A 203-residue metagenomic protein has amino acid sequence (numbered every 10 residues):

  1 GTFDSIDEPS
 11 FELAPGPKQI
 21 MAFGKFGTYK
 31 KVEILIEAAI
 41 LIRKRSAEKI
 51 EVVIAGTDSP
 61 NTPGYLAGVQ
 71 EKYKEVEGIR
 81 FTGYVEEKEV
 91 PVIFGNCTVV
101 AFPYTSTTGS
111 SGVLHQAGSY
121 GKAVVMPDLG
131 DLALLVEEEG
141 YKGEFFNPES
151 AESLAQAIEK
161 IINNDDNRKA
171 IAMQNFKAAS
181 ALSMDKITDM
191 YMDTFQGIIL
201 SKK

Functional and structural regions predicted by a protein language model:
E12-K30, I36-A39, V53: Conserved donor-binding/catalytic core segment of Leloir-type glycosyltransferases
E51-A67, G83: Glycosyltransferase donor-sugar binding loop
L66-K88: Nucleotide-activated donor-binding/catalytic signature segment of Leloir-type glycosyltransferases, i.e., the conserved
Y84-V85, V92-C97, Y191: Short alpha-helical donor nucleotide-sugar binding micro-motif in glycosyltransferases
V92-G109, K122: Acidic donor-binding loop of glycosyltransferase active sites
E138-E139, G143-A151, K160-D165: Conserved acidic donor-binding segment of nucleotide-sugar-dependent glycosyltransferases
K160, M184-K203: C-terminal alpha-helical cap of glycosyltransferases
N167-A181, D193: A short, well-ordered alpha-helix in the C-terminal region of glycosyltransferases
